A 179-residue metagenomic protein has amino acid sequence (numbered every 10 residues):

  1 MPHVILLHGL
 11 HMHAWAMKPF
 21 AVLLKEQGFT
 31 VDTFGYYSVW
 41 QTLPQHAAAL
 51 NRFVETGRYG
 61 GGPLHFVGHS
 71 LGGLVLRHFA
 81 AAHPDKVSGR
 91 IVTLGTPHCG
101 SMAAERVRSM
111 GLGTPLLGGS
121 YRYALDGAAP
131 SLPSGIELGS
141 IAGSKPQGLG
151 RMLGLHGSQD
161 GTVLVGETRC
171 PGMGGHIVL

Functional and structural regions predicted by a protein language model:
V4-L10, W15, P19, L23-S38 (+2 more regions): Serine-dependent carboxylesterase/thioesterase catalytic core of lipase-like alpha/beta-hydrolase/SGNH enzymes
P133-L179: C-terminal catalytic-base region of ester-bond hydrolases, centering on the histidine of the charge-relay
